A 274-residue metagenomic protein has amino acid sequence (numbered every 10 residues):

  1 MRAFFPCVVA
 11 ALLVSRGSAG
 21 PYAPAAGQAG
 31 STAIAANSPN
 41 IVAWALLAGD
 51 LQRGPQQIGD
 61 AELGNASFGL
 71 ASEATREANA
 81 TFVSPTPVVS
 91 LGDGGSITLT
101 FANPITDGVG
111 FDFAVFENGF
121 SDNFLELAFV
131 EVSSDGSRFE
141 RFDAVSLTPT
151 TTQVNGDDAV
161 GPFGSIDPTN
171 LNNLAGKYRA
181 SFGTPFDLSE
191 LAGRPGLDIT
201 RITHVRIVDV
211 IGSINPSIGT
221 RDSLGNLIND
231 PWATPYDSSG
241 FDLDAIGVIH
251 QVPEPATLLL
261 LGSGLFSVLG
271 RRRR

Functional and structural regions predicted by a protein language model:
R2-V9, A256-L260: Sec-dependent signal peptide recognition, specifically the positively charged N-region followed immediately by
C7-V8, S18, G270: Intrinsically disordered, low-complexity serine/threonine-rich segments
V14-R16: N-terminal signal peptide c-region/cleavage motif recognized by signal peptidases
G20-A128, R138-Q251: A domain-level signal for the mature, folded cores of soluble proteins
P253-R271: A short, hydrophobic C-terminal helix/tail in secreted or cell-surface proteins
